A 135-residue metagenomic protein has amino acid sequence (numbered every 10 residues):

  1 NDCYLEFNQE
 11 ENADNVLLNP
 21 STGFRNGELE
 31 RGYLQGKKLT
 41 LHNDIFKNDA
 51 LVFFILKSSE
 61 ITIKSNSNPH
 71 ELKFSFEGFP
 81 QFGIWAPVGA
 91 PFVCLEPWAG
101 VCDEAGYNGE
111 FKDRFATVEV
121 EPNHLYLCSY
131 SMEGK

Functional and structural regions predicted by a protein language model:
N1-F76: Active-site/ligand-binding surface loops and adjacent short beta/alpha elements that line catalytic pockets across
V16, V52, V88, V93 (+2 more regions): Extended aliphatic helical segments
S65-N108: Glycine-rich active-site loops that engage anionic ligands at enzyme catalytic sites
A99-V101, R114, G134-K135: A short, acidic, flexible beta-alpha connecting loop/helix-capping segment that sits on the rim of active
F111-T117: Short alpha-helix capping/helix-loop boundary micro-motifs
V118-G134: Short Pro-Gly-centered flexible turn/kink motifs
